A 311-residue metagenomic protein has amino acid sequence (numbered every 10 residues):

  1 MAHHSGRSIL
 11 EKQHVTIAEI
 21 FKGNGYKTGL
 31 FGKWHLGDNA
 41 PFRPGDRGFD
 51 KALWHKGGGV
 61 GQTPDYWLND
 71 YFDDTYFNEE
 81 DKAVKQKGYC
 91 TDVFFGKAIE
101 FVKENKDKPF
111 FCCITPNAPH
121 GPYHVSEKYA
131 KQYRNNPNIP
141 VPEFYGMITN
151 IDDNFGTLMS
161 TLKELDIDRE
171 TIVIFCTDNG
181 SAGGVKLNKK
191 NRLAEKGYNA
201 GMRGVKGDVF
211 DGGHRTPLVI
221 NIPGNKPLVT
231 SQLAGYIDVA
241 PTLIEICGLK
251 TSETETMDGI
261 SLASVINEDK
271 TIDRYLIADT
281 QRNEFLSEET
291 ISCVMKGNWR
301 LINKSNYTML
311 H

Functional and structural regions predicted by a protein language model:
H4-R7, E11-Y26, L36-C112, P116-R134 (+2 more regions): Formylglycine-dependent
H4-V15, A83-F94, I139-N154, I167 (+5 more regions): A short beta-strand-to-alpha-helix junction
F21, F31-K33, F155, L162 (+4 more regions): Structural scaffold positions in well-ordered secondary structure
G23-G29, R47-D50, K106-C112, I167-V173 (+2 more regions): Loop/turn elements at helix/coil->beta-strand transitions in domains of secreted/extracellular proteins
G25-G37, L249-T256: Short, well-structured beta-strand/strand-turn elements
F31-W34, H55-G57, T115-A118, S126 (+5 more regions): Active-site-proximal beta-strand/loop segments in catalytic clefts of secreted hydrolases
D46, D50-K51, K56-V60, S181-V209 (+3 more regions): C-terminal cap/loop subdomain of S1 sulfatases and analogous C-terminal strand-loop tails that border
C113-P116, N150-K190: Metal-dependent active-site segment of extracytoplasmic phospho-/sulfohydrolases and closely related
